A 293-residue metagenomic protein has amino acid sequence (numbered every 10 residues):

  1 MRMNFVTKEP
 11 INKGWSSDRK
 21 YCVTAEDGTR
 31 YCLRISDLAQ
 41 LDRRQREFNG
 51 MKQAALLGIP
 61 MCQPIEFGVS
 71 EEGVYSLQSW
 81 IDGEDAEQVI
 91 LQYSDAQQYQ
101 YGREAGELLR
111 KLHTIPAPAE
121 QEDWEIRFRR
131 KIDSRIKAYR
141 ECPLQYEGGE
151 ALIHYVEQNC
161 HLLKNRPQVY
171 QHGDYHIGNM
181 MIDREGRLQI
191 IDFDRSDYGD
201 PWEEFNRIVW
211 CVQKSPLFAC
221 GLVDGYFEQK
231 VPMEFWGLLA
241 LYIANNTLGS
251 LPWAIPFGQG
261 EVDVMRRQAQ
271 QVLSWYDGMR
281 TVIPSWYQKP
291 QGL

Functional and structural regions predicted by a protein language model:
M1-R2, R103, K111-G173, D224 (+2 more regions): An alpha-helical support segment within catalytic cores of ATP-dependent transferases
E9-D123, E147: ATP-binding pocket architecture of kinase catalytic cores
R19-T24, H154-F205: Active-site acidic catalytic loop and adjacent metal/ATP-binding pocket of ATP-dependent phosphoryl transfer enzymes
E26-G28, V69-E72, R184-R187, A244-T247: Short strand-connecting beta-turns/loops that link adjacent beta-strands
M51, S94-D95, Q189, N206-V209 (+1 more regions): Glycine-rich, phosphate-binding/catalytic loops in enzymes
A55, I90, D194, W202 (+2 more regions): Short, flexible helix/strand-to-coil boundary loops that buttress conserved ligand/catalytic motifs in alpha/beta
A55-G58, G68, E84-D85, L109-A117 (+6 more regions): A general structural signal marking secondary-structure boundaries and capping sites
R103, K164, R207, V212-L293: Helix-rich C-terminal or lid/interface subdomains of diverse kinases
